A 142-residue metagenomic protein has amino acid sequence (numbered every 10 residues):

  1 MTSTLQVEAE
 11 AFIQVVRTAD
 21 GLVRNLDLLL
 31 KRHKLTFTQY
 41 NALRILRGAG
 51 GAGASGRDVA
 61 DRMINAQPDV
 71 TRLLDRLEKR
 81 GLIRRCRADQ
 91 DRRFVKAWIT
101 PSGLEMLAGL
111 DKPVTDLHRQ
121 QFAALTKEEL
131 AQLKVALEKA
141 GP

Functional and structural regions predicted by a protein language model:
M1-H33, R80: N-terminal leader segment of winged-helix/HTH proteins
E10, Q14, N25, N41-I45 (+2 more regions): Pre-recognition alpha-helix immediately N-terminal to the DNA-recognition helix within helix-turn-helix or winged-helix
F12, V16, D20, I64 (+2 more regions): Short amphipathic alpha-helical segments with heptad-repeat character
V16, R44-G51, D111, E138: Short, locally clustered residues in the helix-turn-helix/winged-helix DNA-binding domain
R24-A66: N-terminal helix-turn-helix DNA-binding core of bacterial DNA-binding proteins
D75-E138: Charged, amphipathic alpha-helical coiled-coil/dimerization segments
